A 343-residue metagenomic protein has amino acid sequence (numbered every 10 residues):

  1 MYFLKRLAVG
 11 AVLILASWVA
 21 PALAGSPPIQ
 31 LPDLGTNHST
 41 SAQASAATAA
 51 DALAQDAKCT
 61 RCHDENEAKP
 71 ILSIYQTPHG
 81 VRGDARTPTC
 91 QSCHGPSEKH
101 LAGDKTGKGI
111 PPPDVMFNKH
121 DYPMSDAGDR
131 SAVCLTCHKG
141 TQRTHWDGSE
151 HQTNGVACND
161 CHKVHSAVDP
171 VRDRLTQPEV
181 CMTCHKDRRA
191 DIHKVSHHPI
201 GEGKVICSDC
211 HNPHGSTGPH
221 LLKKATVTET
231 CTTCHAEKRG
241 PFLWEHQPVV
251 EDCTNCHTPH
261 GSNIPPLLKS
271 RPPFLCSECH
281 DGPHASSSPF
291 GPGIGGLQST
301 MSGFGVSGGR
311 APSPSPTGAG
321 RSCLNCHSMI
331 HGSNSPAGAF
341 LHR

Functional and structural regions predicted by a protein language model:
M1-A11: Bacterial N-terminal signal peptides that target proteins for export
F3, A20-R343: Short sequence/structural segments immediately N-terminal
V9-P21: Bacterial N-terminal signal peptides
